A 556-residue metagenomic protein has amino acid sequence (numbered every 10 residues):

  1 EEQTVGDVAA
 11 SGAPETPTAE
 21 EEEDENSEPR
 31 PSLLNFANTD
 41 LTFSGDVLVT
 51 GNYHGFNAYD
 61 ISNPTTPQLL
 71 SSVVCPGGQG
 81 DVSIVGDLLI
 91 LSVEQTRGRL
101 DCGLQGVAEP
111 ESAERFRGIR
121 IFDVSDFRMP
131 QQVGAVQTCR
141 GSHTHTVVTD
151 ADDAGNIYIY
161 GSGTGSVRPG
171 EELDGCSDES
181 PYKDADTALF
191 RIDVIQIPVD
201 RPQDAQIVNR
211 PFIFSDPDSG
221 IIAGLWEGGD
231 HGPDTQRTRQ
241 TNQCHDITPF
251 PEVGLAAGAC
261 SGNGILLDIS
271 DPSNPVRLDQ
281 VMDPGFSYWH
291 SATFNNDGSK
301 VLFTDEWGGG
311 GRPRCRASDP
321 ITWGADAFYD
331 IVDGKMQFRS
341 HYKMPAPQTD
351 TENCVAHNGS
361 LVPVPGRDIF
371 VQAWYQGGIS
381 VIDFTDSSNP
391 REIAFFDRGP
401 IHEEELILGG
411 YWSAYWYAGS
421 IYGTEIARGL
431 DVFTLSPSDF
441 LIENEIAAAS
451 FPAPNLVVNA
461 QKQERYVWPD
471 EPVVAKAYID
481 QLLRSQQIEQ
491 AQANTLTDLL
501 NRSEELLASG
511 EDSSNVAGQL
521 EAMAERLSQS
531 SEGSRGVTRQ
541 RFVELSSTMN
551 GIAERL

Functional and structural regions predicted by a protein language model:
E1-L482: Feature marking well-ordered beta-strand scaffolds used for ligand recognition
E445-L556: Soluble extracellular-acting proteins and domains
